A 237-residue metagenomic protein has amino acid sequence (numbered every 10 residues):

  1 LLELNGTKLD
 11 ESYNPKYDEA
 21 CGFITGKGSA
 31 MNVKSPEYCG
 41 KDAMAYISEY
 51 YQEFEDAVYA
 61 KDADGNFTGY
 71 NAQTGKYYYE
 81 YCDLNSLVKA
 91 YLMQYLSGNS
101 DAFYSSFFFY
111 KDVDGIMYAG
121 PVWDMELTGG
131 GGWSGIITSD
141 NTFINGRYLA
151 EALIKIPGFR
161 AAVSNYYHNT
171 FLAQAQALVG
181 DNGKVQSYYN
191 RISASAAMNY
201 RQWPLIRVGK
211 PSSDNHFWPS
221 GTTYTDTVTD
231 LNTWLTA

Functional and structural regions predicted by a protein language model:
L1-E3: Acidic, His- and aromatic-enriched active-site or binding-groove loops in soluble protein domains that engage sugars
G6-K8: Solvent-exposed flexible segments
D10-K16, C21-Y104, Y110-A237: Middle-to-C-terminal accessory/interaction subdomains
